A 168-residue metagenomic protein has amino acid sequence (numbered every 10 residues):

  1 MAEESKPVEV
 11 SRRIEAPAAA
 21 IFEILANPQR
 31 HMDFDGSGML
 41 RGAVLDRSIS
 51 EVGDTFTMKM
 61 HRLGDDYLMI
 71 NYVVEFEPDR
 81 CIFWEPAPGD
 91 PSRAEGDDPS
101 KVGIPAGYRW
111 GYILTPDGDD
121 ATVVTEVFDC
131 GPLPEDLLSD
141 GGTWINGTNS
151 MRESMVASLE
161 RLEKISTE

Functional and structural regions predicted by a protein language model:
M1-R47, E51: Hydrophobic ligand-binding cavity/cleft-lining segments
S5-R13, A18, T55, L68 (+3 more regions): Intrinsic-disorder/low-complexity, polar/charged segments enriched in Ser/Thr/Lys/Arg/Asp/Glu/Gln
V10-R12, V44, M69-E75, G107-P116: Hydrophobic/aromatic beta-strand elements that line small-molecule binding cavities or substrate pockets in beta-rich
E15-A19, I49, V74-I82, I113-V123 (+1 more regions): A short, structured loop/turn motif at beta-sheet edges
A20-L25, H31, F56, V73 (+3 more regions): Hydrophobic pocket/interface hotspot
A43-G103, K164-E168: Glycine-rich portal/gate segments that line the openings of hydrophobic small-molecule binding cavities
S92-A157: Beta-strand/loop substructures that line and gate deep hydrophobic ligand-binding cavities in soluble
M155-T167: C-terminal alpha-helix/helix-terminus motif
